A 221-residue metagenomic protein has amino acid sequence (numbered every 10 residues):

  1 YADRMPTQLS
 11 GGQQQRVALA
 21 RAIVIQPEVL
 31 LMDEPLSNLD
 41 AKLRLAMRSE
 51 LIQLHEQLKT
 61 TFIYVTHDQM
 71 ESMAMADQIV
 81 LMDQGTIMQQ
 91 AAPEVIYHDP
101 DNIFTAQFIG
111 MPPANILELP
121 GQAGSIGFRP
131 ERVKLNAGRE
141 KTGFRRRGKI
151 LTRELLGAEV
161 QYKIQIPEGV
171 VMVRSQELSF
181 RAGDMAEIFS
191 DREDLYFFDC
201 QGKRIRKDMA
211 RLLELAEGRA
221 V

Functional and structural regions predicted by a protein language model:
Y1-D101: ABC ATPase nucleotide-binding domains
S10-G11, Q90, I109, I126 (+2 more regions): Short glycine-rich loop/turn motifs that provide flexible caps or phosphate-binding loops at active sites
Q13-Q14, P112, E159: Gly/Ser/Thr-rich beta-alpha loop segments that engage phosphate groups in nucleotides
A41, A92, F104-T105, T152 (+1 more regions): Glycine-rich, flexible loop/turn motifs
A46, D99, Q107-F108, N136 (+1 more regions): Residues that scaffold the ATP/ADP-binding catalytic core of kinase and kinase-like folds
H98-G121, G127-P130: C-terminal boundary and immediately downstream tail of ABC-type ATPase nucleotide-binding domains
A123-V221: Non-catalytic connector elements of ABC transporters
